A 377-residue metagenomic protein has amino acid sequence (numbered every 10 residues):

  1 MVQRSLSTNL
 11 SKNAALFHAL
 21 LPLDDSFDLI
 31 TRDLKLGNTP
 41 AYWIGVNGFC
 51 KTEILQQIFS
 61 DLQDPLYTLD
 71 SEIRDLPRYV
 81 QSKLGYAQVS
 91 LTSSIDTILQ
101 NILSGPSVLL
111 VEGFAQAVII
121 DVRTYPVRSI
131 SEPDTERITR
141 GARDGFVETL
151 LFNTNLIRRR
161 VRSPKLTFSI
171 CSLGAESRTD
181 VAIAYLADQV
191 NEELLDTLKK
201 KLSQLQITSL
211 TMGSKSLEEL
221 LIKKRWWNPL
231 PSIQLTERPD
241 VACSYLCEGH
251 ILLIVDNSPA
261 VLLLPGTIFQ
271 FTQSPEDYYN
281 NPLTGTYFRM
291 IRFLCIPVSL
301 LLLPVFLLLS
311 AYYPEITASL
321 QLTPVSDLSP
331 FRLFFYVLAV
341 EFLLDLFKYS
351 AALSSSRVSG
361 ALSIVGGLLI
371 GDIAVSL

Functional and structural regions predicted by a protein language model:
M1-V305, L309, Y313-P324: Membrane-embedded alpha-helical signal segments
S299-L301, V305-L377: Generic detector of multi-pass transmembrane helix bundles and their immediately adjacent loops in polytopic membrane
